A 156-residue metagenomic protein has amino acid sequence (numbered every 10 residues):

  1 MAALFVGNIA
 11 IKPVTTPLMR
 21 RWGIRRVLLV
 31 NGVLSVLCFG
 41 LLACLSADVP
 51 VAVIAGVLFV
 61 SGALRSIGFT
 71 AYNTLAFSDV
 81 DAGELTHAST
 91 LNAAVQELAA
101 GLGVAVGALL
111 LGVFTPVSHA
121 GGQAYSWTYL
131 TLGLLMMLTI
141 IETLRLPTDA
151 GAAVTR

Functional and structural regions predicted by a protein language model:
M1-P116, A120-A150: 12-transmembrane solute porter fold
A150-R156: Flexible cytoplasmic inter-helical loops of multi-pass small-molecule transporters
